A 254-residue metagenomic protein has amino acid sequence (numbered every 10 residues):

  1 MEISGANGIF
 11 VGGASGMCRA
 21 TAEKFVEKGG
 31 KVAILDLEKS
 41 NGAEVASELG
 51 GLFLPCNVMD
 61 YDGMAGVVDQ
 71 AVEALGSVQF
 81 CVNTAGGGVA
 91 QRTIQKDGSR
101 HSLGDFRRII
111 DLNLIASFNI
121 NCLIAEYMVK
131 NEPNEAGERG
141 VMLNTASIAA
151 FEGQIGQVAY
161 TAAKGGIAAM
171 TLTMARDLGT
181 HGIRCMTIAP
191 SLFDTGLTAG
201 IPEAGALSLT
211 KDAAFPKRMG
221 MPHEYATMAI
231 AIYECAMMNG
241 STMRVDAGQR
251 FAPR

Functional and structural regions predicted by a protein language model:
E2-A33: Canonical Rossmann dinucleotide-binding motif of NAD(H)/NADP(H)-dependent dehydrogenases/reductases, specifically
G66-E73, R92-L112, G205: Active-site Tyr-X3-Lys motif and surrounding loop/helix of classical short-chain dehydrogenase/reductase
G87, S99-N119, M142-L143, I167: Catalytic Tyr-X3-Lys loop
G87-R107, E126, K130-A136, G156-A159 (+1 more regions): Conserved mid-core segment of classical short-chain dehydrogenase/reductases
N121, A163, T171: Active-site helix of classical SDR
E126, A175-D177: Alpha-helical segment proximal to the catalytic Tyr-Lys
S147: Residue(s) in the substrate-gating loop at a strand-loop-helix junction that position the organic substrate next
M221-V245, R250: C-terminal substrate-recognition "lid" of short-chain dehydrogenase/reductases
